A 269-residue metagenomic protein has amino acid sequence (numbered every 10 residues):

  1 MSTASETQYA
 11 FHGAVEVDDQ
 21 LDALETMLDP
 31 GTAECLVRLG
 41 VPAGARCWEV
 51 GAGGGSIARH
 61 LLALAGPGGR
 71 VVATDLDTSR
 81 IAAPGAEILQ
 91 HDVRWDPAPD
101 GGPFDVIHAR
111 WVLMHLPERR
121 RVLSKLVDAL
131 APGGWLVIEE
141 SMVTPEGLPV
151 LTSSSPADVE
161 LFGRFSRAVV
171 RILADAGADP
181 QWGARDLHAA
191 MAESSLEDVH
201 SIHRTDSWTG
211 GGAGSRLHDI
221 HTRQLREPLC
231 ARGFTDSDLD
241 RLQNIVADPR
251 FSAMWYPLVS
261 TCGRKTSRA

Functional and structural regions predicted by a protein language model:
A10, A14-V17, L28, D198-M254: C-terminal helical/coil "lid" or tail adjacent to the Rossmann-like core of SAM-dependent
T26-A43: Conserved alpha-helix/loop element of class I SAM-dependent methyltransferases that forms part of the SAM/SAH-binding
W48, A52-A98: Class I SAM-dependent methyltransferase SAM/SAH-binding core
P97-I107: A short acidic, Gly/Pro-enriched loop at the edge of an enzyme's catalytic core that lines a small-molecule cofactor
D105-R120: A short SAM/SAH-binding and catalytic strip from SAM-dependent methyltransferases
R120-W135: A short glycine-rich, Lys/Arg-flanked "PGG" loop and its adjoining helix->strand segment in the class I
V137-G212: Conserved catalytic/acceptor-binding region of the Class I
S194, L258-A269: Core SAM-dependent methyltransferase catalytic element
